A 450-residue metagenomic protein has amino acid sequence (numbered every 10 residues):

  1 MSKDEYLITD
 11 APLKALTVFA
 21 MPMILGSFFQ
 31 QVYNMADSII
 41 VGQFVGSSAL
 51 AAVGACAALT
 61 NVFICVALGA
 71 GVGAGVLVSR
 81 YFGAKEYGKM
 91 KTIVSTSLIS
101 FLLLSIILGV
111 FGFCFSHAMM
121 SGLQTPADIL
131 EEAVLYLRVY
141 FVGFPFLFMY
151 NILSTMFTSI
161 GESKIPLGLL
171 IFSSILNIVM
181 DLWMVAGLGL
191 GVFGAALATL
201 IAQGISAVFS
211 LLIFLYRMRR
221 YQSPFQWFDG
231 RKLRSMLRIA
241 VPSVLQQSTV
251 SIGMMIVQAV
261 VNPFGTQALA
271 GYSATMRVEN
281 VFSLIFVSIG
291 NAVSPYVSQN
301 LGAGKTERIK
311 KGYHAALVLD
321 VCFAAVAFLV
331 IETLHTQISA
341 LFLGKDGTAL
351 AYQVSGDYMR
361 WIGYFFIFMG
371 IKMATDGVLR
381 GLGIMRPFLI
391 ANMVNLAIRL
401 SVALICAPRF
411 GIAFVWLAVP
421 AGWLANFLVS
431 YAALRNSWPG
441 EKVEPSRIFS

Functional and structural regions predicted by a protein language model:
M1-A20, V78-G143, G187-V241, V297-Y364 (+1 more regions): Short alpha-helical transmembrane segments in multi-pass integral membrane proteins
T9, L13-V32, A36, L59-V66 (+7 more regions): Residue-level signal for short hydrophobic patches within transmembrane helices of multi-pass membrane transporters
V18, V41-N61, A127-E132, V192-F193 (+4 more regions): Interfacial/gating helices of multi-pass transporter permease domains
V18-D37, V139, S173, A202-S206 (+3 more regions): Transmembrane helical elements of multi-pass membrane transporters/channels
F28, V32-L50, M120-A127, W183-L190 (+6 more regions): Helix-terminus/linker motif at the lipid-water interface of multi-pass membrane proteins
L50-V110, L147-P166, G271-H335, M369-G383 (+1 more regions): Small-residue-rich hydrophobic transmembrane alpha-helices
V62-C65, N177-D181, S206-L211, V281-L284 (+3 more regions): Hydrophobic transmembrane alpha-helices of multi-pass small-molecule transporters
G71, Y140-T158, P166-S174, A195-V208 (+4 more regions): Short runs within selected transmembrane alpha-helices of multi-pass transporters and secretion channels
